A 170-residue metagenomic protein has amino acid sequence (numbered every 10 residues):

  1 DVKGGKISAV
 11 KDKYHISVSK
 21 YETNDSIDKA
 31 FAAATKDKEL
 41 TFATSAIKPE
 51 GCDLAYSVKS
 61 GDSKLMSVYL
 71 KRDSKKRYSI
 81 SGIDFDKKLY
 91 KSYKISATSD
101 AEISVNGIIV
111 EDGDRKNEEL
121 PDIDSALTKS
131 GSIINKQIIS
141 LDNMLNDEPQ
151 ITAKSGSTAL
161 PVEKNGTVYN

Functional and structural regions predicted by a protein language model:
D1-K6: Short, aromatic-enriched amphipathic alpha-helices that serve as compact interaction elements
I7-S63: Short solvent-exposed beta->alpha transition segments
S57-Y169: Short beta-strand edge/turn micro-motifs at domain boundaries
